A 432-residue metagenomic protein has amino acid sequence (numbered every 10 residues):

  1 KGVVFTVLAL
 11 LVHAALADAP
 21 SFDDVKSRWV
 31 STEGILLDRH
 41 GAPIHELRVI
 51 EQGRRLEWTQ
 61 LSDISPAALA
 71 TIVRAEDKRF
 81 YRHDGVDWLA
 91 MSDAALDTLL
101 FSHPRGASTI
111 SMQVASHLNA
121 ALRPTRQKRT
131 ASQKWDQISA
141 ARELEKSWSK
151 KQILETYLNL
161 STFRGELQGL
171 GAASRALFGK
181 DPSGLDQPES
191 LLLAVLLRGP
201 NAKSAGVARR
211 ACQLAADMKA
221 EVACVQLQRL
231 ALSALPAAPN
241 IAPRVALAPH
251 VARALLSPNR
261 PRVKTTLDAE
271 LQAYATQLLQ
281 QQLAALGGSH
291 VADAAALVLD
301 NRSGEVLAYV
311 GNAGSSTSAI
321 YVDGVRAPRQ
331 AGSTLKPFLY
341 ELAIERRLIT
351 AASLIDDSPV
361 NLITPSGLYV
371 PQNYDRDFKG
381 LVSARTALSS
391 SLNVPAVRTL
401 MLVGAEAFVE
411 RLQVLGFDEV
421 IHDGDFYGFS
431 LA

Functional and structural regions predicted by a protein language model:
K1-R39, R79, L235: N-terminal type II signal-anchor transmembrane helix that functions as the membrane-insertion/stop-transfer segment
A14, H103, A107-A273, E410-Q413 (+1 more regions): Non-catalytic, structured segments within soluble enzyme domains
W29-G34, R39-I44, R54-L56, I64-A70 (+24 more regions): Extracytoplasmic
A42-E57, Q168, A172, R253-N259 (+3 more regions): Short pre-catalytic segments that frame enzyme active sites
I64-A67, H83-F101, W135, V225-A242 (+2 more regions): Acidic helix-start/capping segments at beta-turn-to-alpha-helix junctions
A67-E76, Q213-E221: A short alpha-helix/helix-coil micro-patch that ends at or immediately precedes a cysteine
K78-R82, F101, P200-A202, A285: Short beta-strands and strand-coil junctions in structured, solvent-facing domains, enriched
D97-P124, P239-I241, A246, I349-F408 (+1 more regions): Conserved catalytic neighborhood of penicillin-recognizing serine enzymes
